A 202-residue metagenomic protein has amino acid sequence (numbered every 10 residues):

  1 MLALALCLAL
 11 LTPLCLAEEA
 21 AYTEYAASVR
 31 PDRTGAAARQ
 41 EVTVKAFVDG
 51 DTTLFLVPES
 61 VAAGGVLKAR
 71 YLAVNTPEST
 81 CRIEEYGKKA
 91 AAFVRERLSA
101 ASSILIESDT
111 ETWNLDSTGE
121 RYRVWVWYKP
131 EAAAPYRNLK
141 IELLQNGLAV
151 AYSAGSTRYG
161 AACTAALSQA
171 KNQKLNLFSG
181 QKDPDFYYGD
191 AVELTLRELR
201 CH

Functional and structural regions predicted by a protein language model:
A3-P13: Bacterial N-terminal signal peptides
C15-H202: Small beta-barrel nucleic-acid-binding modules, primarily SNase/OB-fold domains and secondarily Tudor-like barrels
